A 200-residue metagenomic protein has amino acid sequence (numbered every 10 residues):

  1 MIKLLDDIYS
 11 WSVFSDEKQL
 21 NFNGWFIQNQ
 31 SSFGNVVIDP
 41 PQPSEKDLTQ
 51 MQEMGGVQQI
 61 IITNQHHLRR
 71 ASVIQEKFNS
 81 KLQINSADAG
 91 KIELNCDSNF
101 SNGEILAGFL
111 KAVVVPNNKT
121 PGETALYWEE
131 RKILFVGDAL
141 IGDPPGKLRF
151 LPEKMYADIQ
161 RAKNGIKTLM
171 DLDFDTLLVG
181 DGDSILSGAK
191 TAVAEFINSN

Functional and structural regions predicted by a protein language model:
M1-K3: Short, exposed beta-strand/loop patches in secreted or surface proteins that constitute
L5-S12, G108-V113: Short, hydrophobic/aromatic-rich segments at coil-to-beta transitions
Y9, S15-D16, F33-V37, N117-S199: Metallo-beta-lactamase
D16-Q59: Pre-active-site segment of Zn-dependent metallo-hydrolases
L20, S44-D47, H67, K119 (+1 more regions): Amphipathic coiled-coil/heptad-repeat helices and related helical stalk/stem segments that mediate oligomerization
N35-I38, Q59-I62, A112, L178-V179: Short catalytic-loop micro-motif centered on adjacent basic/acidic residues
Q42-G108: Active-site HxH/HxHxD metal-binding segment of metal-dependent hydrolases
D97-S98, G103, A107-Y127: A contiguous pocket-lining binding segment that forms or flanks enzyme active sites
